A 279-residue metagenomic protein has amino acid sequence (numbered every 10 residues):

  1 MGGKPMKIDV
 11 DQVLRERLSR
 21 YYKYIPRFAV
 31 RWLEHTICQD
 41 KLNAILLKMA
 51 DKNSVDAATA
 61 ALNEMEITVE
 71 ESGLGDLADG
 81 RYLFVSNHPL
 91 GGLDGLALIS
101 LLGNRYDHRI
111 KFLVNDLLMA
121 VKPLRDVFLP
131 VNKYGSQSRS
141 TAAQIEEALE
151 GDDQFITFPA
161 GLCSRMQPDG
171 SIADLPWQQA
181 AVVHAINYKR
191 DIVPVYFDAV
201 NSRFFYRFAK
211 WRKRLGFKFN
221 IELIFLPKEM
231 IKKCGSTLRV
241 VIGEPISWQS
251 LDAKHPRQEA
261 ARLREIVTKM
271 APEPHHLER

Functional and structural regions predicted by a protein language model:
G2-Y82, H88, L93-A97, D107 (+2 more regions): Membrane-anchoring hydrophobic helices of lipid-metabolizing enzymes
L47, A60-E66, V131-Q137, G170-S171: Short, flexible loop segments at the rims of nucleotide/cofactor-binding pockets, characterized by
V85-N87, L124-K133, A160-P168: Short, basic, glycine/proline-bearing loop/turn elements
D107-E150: Conserved nucleotide-cofactor-binding alpha/beta core module
K111-V114, I156-F158, I192-F197: A structural signal for short, well-ordered beta-strand segments and their strand-loop junctions that often border
G151-L162: A structural motif
R165-L251: A cross-family acyltransferase "interaction/gating" segment
W248-R279: C-terminal/domain-terminus segments
